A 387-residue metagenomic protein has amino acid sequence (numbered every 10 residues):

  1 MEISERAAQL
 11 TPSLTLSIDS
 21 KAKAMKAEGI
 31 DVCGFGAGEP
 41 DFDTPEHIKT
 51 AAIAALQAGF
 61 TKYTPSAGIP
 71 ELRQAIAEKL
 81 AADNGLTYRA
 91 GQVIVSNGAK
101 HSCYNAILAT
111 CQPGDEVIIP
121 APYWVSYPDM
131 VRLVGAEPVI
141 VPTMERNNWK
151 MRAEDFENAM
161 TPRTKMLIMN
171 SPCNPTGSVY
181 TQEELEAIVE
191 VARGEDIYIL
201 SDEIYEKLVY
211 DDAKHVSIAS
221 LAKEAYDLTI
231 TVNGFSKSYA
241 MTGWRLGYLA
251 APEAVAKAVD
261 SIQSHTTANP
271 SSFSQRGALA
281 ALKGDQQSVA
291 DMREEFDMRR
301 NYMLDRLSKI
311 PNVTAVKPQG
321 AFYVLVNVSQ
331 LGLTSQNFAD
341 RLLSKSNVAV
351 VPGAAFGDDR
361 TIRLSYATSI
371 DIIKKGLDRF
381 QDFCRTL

Functional and structural regions predicted by a protein language model:
I3, A7-S13, I18, M25-C33 (+2 more regions): PLP-dependent class I/II
G36-E39, A54-R73: A glycine-/small-polar-enriched, mobile loop at the entrance of the PLP active site in fold-type I
Y63-S96: Conserved N-terminal alpha-helix of the aminotransferase class I/II PLP-enzyme fold
